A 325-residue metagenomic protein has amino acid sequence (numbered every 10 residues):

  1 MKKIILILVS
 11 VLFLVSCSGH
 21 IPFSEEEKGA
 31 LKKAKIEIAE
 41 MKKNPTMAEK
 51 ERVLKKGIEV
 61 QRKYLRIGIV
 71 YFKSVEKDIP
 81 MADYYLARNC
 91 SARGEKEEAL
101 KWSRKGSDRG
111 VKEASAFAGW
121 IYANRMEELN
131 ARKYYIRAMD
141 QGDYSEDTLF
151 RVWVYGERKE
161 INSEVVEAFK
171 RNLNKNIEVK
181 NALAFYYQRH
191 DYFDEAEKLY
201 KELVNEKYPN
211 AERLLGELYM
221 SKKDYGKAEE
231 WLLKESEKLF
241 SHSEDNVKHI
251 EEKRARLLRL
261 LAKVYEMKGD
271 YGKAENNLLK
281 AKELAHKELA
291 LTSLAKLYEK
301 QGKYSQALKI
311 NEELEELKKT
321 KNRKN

Functional and structural regions predicted by a protein language model:
C17-Y85: N-terminal leader/linker segments that initiate helical-solenoid repeat arrays
K35, R88, W120, W153-V154 (+4 more regions): Residue-level recognition of tetratricopeptide repeat
M47, L65, K96, E128 (+5 more regions): TPR-repeat structural position
K55, R62, K73, R104 (+6 more regions): Alpha-solenoid helical repeat scaffolds
G57, G68, A99, A131 (+5 more regions): Single-residue signature of alpha-solenoid repeat helices
D78-I79, R109-K112, Q141-Y144, K175-N176 (+5 more regions): Short helix-capping/linker turns of helical repeat alpha-solenoids
Y85, F117, T148-R151, A182 (+3 more regions): Canonical tetratricopeptide repeat
